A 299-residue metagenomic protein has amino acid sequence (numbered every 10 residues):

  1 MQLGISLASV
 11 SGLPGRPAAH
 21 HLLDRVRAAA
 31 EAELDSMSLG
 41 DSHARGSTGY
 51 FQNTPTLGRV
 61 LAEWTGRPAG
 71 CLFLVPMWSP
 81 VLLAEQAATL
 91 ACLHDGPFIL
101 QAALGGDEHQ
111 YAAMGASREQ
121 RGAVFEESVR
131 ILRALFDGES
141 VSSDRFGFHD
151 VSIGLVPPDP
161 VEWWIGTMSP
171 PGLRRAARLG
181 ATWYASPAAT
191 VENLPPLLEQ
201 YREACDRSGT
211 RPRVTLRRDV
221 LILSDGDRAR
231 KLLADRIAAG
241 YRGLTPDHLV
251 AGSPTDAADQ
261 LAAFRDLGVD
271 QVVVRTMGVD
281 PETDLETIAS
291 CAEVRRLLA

Functional and structural regions predicted by a protein language model:
M1-E63, V161, M277, E282: N-terminal beta1-alpha1-beta2 module of alpha/beta enzyme domains
M1-P14, D107-Q110, S142-P160, L223-H248: N-terminal small/glycine-rich loop or linker at the start of catalytic domains across soluble metabolic enzymes
L3-L7, M37-L39, P68-L72, F98-A102 (+4 more regions): Hydrophobic faces of well-ordered beta-strands that scaffold small-molecule active sites in alpha/beta enzyme cores
S6-H20, L72-V81, P157-M168, G243-T255: Active-site mouth loops of central-metabolism enzymes
E31-L34, D95, G180-A181, V269: A structural motif
G49-T56, A189-A204, D280-E286: Active-site-adjacent beta->alpha loops and helix N-cap segments on the catalytic face of soluble alpha/beta enzymes
Y50-C71, V124-I131, L135, T287-A299: Alpha-helix-loop-beta-strand connector modules within alpha/beta enzyme cores
S79-L179, E192-Y201, S208, Q260: Internal, glycine-rich beta/alpha segment that forms the wall or movable "lid" of small-molecule/cofactor binding
